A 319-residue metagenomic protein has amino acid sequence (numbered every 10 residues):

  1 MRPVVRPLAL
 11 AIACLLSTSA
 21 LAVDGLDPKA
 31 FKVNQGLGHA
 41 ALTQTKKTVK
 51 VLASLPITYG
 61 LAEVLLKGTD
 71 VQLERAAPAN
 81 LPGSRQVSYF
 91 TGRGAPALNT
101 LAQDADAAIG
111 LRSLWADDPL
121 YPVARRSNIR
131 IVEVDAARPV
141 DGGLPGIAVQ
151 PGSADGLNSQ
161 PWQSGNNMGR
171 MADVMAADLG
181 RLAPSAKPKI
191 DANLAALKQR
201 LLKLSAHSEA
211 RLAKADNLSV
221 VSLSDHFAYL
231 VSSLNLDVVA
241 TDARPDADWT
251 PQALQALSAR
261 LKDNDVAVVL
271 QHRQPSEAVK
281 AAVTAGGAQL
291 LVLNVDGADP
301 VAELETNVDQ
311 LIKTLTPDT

Functional and structural regions predicted by a protein language model:
M1-P7: Positively charged n-region of N-terminal signal peptides that target proteins for export
P7-S19: Bacterial N-terminal signal peptides
A22-T319: Extracytoplasmic metal-acquisition and chelation regions
